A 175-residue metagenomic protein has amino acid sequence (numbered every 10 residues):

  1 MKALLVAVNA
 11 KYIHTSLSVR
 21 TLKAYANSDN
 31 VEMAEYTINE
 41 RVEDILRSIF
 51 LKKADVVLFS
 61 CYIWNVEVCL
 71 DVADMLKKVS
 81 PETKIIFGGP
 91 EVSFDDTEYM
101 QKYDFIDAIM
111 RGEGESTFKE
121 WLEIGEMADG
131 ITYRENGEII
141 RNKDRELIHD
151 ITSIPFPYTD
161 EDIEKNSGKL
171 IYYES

Functional and structural regions predicted by a protein language model:
K2, A7, S18, L22-I148: Glycine-rich beta-alpha loop elements in corrinoid/cobalamin-binding modules across cobalamin-dependent enzymes
N9, T152, F156-S175: Radical SAM [4Fe-4S] cluster-binding motif and immediate context
Y12, N27, W64, Y172-Y173: Tryptophan-centered motif/residue detector
Y12-S18: Short N-terminal binding/cap micro-motifs at the start of the first secondary-structure element
H14, E126, N166-G168: A generic fold-level signal
S16, R134, P155-P157: Proline-rich low-complexity regions
